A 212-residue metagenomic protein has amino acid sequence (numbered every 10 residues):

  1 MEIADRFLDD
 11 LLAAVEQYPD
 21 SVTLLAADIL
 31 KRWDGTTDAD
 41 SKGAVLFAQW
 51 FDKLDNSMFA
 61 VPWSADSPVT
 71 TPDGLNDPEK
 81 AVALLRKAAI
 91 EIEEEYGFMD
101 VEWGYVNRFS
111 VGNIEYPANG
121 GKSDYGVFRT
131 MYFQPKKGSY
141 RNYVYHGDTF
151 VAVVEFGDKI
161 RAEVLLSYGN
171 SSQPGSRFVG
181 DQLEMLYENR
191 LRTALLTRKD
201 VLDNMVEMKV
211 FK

Functional and structural regions predicted by a protein language model:
M1-K212: C-terminal/peripheral segments of proteins
